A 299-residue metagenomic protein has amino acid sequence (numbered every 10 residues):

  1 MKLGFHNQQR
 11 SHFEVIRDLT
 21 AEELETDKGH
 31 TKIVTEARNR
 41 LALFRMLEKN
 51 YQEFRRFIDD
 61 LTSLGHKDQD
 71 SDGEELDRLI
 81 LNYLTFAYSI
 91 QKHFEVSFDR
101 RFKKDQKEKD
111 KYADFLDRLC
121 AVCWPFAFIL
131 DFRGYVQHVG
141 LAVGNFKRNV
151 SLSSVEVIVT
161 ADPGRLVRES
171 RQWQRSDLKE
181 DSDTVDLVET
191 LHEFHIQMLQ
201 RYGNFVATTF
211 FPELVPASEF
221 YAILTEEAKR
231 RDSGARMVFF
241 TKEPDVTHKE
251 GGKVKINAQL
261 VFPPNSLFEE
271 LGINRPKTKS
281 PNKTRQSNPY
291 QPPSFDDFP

Functional and structural regions predicted by a protein language model:
M1-D77, K109-P299: Acidic, Ser/Thr/Gly/Pro-rich intrinsically disordered interaction regions
L81-L84, Y88-L119, C123-W124, D131: Short N-terminal edge-element motif at the start of the domain
